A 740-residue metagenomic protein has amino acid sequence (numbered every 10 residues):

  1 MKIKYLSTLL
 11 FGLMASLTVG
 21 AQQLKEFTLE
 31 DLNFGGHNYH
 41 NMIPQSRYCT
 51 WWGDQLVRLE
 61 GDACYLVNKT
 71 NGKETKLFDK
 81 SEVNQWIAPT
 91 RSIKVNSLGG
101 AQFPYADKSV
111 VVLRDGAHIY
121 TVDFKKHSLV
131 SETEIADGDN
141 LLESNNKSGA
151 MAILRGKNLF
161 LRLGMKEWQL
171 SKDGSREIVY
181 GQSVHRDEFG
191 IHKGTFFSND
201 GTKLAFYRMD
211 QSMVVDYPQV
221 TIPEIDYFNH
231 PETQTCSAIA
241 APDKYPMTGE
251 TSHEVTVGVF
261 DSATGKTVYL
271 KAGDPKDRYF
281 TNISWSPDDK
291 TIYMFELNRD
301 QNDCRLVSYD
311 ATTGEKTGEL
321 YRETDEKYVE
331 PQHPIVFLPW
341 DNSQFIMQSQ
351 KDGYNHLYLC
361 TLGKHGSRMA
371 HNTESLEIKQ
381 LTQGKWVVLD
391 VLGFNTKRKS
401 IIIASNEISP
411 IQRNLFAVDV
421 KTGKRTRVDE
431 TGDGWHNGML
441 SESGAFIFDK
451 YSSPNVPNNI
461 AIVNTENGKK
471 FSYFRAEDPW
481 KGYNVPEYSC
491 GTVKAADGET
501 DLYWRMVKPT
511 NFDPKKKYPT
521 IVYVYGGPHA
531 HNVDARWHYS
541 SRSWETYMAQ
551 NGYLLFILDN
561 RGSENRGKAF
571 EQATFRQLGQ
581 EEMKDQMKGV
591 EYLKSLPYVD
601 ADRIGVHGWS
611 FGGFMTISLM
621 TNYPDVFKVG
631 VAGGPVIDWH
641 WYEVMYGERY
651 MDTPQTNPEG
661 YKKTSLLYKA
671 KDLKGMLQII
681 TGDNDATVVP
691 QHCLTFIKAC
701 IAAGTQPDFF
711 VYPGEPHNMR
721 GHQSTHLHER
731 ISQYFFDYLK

Functional and structural regions predicted by a protein language model:
M1-S7: Bacterial N-terminal signal peptides that target proteins for export
K2, V19-G20, G714: Intrinsic low-complexity/disordered segments
S7-S16: Bacterial N-terminal signal peptides
G12, A21-N437, A445-F446, P454-V456 (+1 more regions): Beta-propeller folds
D216, D289, H436-K740: Serine-hydrolase catalytic core recognition
